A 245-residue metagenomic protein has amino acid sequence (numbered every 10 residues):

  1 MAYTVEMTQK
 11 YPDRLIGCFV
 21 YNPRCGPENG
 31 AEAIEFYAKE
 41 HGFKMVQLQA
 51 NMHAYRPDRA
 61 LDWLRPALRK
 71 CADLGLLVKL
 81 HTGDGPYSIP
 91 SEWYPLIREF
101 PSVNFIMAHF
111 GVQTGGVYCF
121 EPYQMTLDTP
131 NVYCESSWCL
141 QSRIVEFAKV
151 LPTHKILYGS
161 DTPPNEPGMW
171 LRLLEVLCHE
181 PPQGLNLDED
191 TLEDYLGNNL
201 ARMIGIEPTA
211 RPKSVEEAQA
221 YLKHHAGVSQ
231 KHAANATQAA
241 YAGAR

Functional and structural regions predicted by a protein language model:
M1-V78, V132: Active-site gating/metal-coordination segments in enzymes
Y3-E6, E32-F36, P66, E92-P95 (+5 more regions): Alpha-helical elements of Rossmann-like donor-binding domains used by nucleotide-donor carbohydrate transfer enzymes
T8-P12, A38, I97-R98, T126-L127 (+2 more regions): N-terminal cationic-hydrophobic initiation segments that often serve targeting/anchoring roles
P27-A33, I144-E146, M203-G205: Short, solvent-exposed polar/charged micro-motifs at secondary-structure junctions
K44-M45, D58-Y158, N165, G184-N186 (+1 more regions): Catalytic pocket-lining loop regions of alpha/beta-barrel enzymes, especially the amidohydrolase/enolase/GH5 lineages
H53, V112, P164, R202: Active-site micro-motifs of SAM-dependent methyltransferase domains
T153, E166-R245: Mid-to-C-terminal alpha-helical segments outside catalytic/metal-binding sites
